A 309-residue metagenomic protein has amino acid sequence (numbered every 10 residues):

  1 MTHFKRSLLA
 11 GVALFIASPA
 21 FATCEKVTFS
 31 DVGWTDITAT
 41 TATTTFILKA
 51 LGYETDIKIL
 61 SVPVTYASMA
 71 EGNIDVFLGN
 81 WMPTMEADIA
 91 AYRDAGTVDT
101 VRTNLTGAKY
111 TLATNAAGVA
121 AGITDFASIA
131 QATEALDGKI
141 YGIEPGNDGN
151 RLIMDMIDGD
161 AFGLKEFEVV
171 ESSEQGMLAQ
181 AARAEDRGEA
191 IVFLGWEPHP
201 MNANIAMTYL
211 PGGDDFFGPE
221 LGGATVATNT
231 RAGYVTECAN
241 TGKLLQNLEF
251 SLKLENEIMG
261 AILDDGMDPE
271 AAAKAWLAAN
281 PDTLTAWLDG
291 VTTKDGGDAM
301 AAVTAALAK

Functional and structural regions predicted by a protein language model:
M1-F21: Gram-negative bacterial Sec-dependent N-terminal signal peptides
T23-D36, L48, Y53-K58, D137-Y141 (+1 more regions): Short, well-ordered beta-strand elements
T41, L60-G96, G176, Q180 (+1 more regions): Pocket-flanking alpha-helical
T44-L51, T133-F167: Ligand-binding cleft/hinge of the Venus flytrap
I74-L78, D148-D215: Ligand-binding pocket segment of bilobal, Venus flytrap-like solute-binding proteins
T97-G149: A conserved helix-loop-strand patch within extracytoplasmic ligand-binding domains of the periplasmic binding
K109-A120, G223-E237, G260-A261: A bilobed periplasmic-binding-protein/Venus flytrap-type ligand-binding module shared by bacterial periplasmic
S251-K309: C-terminal functional modules
